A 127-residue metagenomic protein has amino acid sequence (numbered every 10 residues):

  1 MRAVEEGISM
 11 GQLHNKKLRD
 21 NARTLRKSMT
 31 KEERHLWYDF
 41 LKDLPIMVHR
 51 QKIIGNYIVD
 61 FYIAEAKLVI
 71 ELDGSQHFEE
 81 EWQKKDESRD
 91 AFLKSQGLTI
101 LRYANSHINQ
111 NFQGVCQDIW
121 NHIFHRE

Functional and structural regions predicted by a protein language model:
R2-E127: Nucleic-acid endo/exonuclease domains
